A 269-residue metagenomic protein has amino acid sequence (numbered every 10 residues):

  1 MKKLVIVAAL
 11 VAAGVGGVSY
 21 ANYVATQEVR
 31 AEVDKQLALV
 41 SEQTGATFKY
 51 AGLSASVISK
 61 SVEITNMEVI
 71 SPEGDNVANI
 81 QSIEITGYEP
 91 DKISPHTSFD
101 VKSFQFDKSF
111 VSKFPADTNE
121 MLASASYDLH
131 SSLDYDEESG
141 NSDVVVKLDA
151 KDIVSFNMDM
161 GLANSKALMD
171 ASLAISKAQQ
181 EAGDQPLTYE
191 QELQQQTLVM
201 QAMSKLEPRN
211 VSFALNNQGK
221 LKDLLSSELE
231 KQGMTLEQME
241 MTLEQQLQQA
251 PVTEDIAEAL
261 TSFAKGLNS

Functional and structural regions predicted by a protein language model:
M1-L4: Positively charged n-region of N-terminal signal peptides that target proteins for export
A8, G14-S269: Glycine-rich, small/hydroxylated-residue low-complexity segments
